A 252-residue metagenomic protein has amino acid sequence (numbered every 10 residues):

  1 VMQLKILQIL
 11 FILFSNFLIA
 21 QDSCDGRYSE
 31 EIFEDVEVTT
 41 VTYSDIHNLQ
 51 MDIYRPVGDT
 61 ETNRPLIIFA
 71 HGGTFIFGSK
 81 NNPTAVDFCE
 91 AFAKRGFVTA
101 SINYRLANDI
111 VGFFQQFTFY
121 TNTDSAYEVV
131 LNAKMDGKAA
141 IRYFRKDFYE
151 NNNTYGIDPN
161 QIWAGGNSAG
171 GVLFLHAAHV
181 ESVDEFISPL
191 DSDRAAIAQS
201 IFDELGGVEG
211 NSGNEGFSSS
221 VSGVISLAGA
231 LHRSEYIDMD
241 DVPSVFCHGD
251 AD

Functional and structural regions predicted by a protein language model:
V1-G26: Bacterial Sec-dependent N-terminal signal peptides
D22-T62: N-terminal cap/lid segment of alpha/beta-hydrolase-fold proteins
S23-D35, V41, G112-Y127, D184-S220: Surface-exposed intrinsically disordered loops and tails
G58, T62, F119-M135, A139-S168 (+1 more regions): Gly/Ser-rich "nucleophile elbow"/oxyanion-hole loop immediately N-terminal to the catalytic nucleophile in hydrolases
D59-R64, A70-G112, L231-S234: Short substrate-entry loop that stabilizes the transition state in hydrolases
F69-F75, G170-G171, G229, G249-D252: Glycine-rich His-Gly loop
A169, L173-A177, E235: Hydrolases whose catalytic domains are alpha/beta-hydrolase-1, hotdog thioesterase, or metallo-beta-lactamase-like
A196-D252: The feature captures the conserved acid-bearing segment of alpha/beta-hydrolase catalytic domains
